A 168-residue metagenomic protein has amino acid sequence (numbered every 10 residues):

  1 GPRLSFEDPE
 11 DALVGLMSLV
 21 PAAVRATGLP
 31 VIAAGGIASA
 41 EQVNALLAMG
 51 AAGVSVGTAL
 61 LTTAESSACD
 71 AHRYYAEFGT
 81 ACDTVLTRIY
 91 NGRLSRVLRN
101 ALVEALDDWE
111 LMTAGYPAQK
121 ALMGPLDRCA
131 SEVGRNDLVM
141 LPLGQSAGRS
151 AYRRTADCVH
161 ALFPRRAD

Functional and structural regions predicted by a protein language model:
G1-I32, I37-D168: Conserved active-site-proximal phosphate/metal-binding subdomains
